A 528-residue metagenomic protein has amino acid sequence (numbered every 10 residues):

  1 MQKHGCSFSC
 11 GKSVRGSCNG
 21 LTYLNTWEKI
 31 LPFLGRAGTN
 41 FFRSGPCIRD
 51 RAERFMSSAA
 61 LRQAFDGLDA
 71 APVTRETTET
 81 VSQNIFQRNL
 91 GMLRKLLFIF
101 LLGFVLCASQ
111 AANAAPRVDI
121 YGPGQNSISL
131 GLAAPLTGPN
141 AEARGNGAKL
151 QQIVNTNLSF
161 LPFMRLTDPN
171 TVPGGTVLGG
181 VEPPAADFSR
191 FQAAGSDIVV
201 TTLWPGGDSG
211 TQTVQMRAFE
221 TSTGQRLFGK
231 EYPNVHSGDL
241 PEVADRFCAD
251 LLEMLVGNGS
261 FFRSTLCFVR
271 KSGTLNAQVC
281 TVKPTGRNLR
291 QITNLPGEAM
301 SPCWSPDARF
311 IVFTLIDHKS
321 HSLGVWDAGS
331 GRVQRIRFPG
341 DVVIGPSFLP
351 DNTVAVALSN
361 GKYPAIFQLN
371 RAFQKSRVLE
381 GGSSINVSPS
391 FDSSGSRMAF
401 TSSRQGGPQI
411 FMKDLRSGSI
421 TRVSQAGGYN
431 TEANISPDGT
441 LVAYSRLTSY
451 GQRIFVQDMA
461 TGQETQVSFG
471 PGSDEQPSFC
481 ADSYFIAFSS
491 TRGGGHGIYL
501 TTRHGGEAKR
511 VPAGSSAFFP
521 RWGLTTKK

Functional and structural regions predicted by a protein language model:
F98-A108: Bacterial N-terminal signal peptides
P116-R117, V181-F247: Amphipathic beta-strand/beta-sheet edge segments enriched in Tyr/Trp
Y121-A186, V200, W204: Short beta-strand->alpha-helix linker/helix-N-cap micro-motif that forms a surface specificity/interaction loop
G174, K283-M300, D327-V342, L369-I385 (+3 more regions): Multi-bladed beta-propeller domains
G259, R270-Q278, P296, T314-L323 (+9 more regions): A flexible loop/linker signature enriched in serine peptidases of the S9 family
S260-F262, P306-D307, L349-D351, S393-S394 (+3 more regions): Residue-level detector of Asp-centered blade-edge/turn motifs that repeat once per structural unit in beta-propeller
L266, I311, V354-A355, M398 (+2 more regions): Hydrophobic beta-strand positions that form the internal "hydrophobic ladder" of WD40/Gbeta-like beta-propeller blades
